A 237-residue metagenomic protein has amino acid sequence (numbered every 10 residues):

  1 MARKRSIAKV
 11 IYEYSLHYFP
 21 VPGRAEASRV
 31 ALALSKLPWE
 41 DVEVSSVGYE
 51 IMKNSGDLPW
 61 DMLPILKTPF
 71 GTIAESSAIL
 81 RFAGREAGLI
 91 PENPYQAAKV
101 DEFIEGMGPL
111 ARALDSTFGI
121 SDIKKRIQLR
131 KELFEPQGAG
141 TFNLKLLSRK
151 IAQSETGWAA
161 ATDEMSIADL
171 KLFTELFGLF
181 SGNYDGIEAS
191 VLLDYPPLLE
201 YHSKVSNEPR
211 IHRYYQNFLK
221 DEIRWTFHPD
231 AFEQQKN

Functional and structural regions predicted by a protein language model:
A2-R5, I211-N237: C-terminal helix/juxtamembrane-tail motif
R3-E132, F232: GST-like domain detector, emphasizing the conserved glutathione-binding G-site in the N-terminal thioredoxin-like
Y12, D61-M62, E164, S190-P196 (+1 more regions): Glycine-rich, flexible loop segments associated with nucleotide phosphate handling
K67-T68, L172, F227: Conserved hydrophobic "DFG−1" position in protein kinase catalytic cores
G84, E175-L176, Y215: Active-site-flanking alpha-helical
Y95, K99-R210: GST-like fold's C-terminal all-alpha helical module
